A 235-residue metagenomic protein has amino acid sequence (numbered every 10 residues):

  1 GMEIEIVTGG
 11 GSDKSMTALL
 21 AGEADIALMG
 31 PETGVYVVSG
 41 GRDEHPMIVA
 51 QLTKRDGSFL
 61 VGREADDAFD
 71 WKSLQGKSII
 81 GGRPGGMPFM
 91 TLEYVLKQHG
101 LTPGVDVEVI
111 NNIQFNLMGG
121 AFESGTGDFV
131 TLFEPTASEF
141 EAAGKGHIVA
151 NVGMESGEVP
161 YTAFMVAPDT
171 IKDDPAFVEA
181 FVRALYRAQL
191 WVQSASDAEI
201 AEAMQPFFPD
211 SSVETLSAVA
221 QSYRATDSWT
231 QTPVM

Functional and structural regions predicted by a protein language model:
G1-Q114, M118-A121, D128-P135, K145-V152 (+1 more regions): Short, glycine-/small- and polar/acidic-enriched structural segments that line small-molecule recognition paths
L19, V38-S39, F122, E141 (+2 more regions): Hydrophobic residues in alpha-helical segments
P31-E32, M90, F164, A198-E202: A generic alpha-helix surface/boundary motif
R42, G81, T170, Q193-S196: Flexible interhelical turns and helix-capping residues at alpha-helix boundaries within structured domains
L52-G62, E141-D174, V178, V182-L185 (+1 more regions): Periplasmic-binding protein-like
K172-M235: Secondary-structure end/capping motifs
